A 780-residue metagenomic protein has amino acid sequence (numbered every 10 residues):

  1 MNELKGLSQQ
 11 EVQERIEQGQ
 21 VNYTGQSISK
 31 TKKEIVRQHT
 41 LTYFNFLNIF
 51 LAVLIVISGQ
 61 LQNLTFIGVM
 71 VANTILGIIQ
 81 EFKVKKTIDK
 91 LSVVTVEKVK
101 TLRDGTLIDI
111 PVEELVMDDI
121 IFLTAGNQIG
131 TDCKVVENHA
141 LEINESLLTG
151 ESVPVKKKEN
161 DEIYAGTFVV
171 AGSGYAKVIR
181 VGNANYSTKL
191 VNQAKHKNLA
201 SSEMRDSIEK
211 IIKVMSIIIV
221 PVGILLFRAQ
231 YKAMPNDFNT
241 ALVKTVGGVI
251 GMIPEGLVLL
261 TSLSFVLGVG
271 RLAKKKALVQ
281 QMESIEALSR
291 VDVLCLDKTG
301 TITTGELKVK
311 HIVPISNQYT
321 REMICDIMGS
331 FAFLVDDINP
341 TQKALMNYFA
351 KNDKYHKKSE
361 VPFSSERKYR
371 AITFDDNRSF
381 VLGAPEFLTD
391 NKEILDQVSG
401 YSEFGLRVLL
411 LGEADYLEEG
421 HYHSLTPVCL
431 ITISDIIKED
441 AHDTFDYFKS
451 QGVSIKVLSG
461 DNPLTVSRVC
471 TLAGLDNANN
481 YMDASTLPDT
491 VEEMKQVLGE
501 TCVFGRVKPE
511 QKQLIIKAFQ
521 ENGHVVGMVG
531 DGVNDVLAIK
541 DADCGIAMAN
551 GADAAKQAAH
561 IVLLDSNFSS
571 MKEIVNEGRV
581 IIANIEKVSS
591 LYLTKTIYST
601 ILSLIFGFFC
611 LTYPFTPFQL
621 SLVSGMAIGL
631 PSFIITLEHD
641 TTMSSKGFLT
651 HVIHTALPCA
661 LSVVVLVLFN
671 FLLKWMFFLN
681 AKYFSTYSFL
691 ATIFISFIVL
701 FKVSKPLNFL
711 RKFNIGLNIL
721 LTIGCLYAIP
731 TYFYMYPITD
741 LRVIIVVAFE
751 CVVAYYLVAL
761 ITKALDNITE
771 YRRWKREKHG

Functional and structural regions predicted by a protein language model:
L4-G6, V12-S27, T74-I75, K83-K86 (+2 more regions): Actuator/coupling domain of P-type ATPases
N22-K100, L345: Transmembrane helix-loop-helix hairpins at the membrane interface
F46-G68, I217-P254, V266-K276, S599-P617 (+2 more regions): Helix-interface capping motifs at the ends of transmembrane segments in multi-pass membrane proteins
T65, V96-E209, R407-L410, D489-L498: Cytosolic catalytic regions of P-type ion-transporting ATPases
L76, T106, I179-V181, K195 (+12 more regions): Conserved beta-strand/loop elements of the cytosolic catalytic core of P-type E1-E2 ATPases, chiefly in the P-domain
I219, L226, N477-G527, A542 (+3 more regions): Membrane-embedded transport module
R290-P427, I433, D446-Y447, I455-T471 (+3 more regions): Cytosolic catalytic regions of ATP/NTP-dependent phosphoryl-transfer enzymes
